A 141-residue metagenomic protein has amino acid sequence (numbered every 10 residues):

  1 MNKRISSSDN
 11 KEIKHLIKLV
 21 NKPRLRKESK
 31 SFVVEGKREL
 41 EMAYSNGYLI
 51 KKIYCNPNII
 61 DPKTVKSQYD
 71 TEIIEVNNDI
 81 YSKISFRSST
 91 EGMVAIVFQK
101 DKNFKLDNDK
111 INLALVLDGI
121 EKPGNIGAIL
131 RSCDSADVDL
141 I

Functional and structural regions predicted by a protein language model:
M1-I60: Boundary-proximal intrinsically disordered activation/regulatory segments immediately upstream of a helical core
R24-R26, F86-S88, D107-D109, D134-S135: Solvent-exposed alpha-helices and their adjacent loops that cap or buttress functional pockets in soluble metabolic
S31, K51-I53, E72-I74, G92-A95 (+2 more regions): Structural motif
G36, A95, C133: Residue-level signal for inorganic ion chemistry
K37, P57, V76-N78, V97-K100 (+1 more regions): Fold-independent oxyanion-binding glycine-rich loops and adjacent beta-strand/coil segments at enzyme active sites
S45, D101, L106-I141: RNA substrate-binding interface of SAM-dependent RNA methyltransferases
D61-D70: Short, aromatic/basic amphipathic alpha-helical patches
Y69-F98: Glycine/small-residue-rich loop that forms an oxyanion/phosphate-binding "nest" at active or ligand-binding sites
